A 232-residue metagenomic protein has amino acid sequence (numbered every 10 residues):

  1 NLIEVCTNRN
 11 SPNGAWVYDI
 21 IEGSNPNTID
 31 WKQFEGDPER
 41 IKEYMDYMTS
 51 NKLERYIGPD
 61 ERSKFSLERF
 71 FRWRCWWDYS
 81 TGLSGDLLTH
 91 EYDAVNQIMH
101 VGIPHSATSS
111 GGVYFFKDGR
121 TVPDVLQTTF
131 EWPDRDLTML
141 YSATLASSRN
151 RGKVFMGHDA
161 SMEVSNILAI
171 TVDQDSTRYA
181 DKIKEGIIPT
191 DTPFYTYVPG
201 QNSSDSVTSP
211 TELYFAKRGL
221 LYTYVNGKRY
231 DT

Functional and structural regions predicted by a protein language model:
N1-T232: Contiguous beta-strand/loop segments that form the cofactor/metal-binding neighborhood of enzyme cores
